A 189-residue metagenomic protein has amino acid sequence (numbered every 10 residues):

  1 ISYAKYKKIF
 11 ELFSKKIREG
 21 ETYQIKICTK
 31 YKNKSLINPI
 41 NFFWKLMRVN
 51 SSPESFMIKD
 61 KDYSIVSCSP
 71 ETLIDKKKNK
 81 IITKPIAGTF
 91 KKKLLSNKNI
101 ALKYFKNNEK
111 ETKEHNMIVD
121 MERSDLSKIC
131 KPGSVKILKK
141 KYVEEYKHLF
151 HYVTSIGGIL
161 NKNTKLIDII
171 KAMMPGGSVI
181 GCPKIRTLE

Functional and structural regions predicted by a protein language model:
I1-E189: Extended alpha-helical targeting/anchoring segments, especially N-terminal organellar/secretory targeting helices
